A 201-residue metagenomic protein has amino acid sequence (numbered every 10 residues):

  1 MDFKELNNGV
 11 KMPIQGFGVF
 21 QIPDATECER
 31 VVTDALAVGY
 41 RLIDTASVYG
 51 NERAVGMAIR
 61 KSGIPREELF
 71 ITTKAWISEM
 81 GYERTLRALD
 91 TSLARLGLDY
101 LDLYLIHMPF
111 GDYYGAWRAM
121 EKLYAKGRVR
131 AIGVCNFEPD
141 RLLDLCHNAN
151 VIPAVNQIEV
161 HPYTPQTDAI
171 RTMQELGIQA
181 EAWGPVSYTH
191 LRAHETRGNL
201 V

Functional and structural regions predicted by a protein language model:
M1-L69, S187-Y188: N-terminal binding-site loop/beta-alpha segment at the start of enzyme catalytic domains that lines or forms
F17, I43, V55, I71 (+4 more regions): Conserved, mostly hydrophobic/aromatic
V19, T45, T73-A75, I106-M108 (+1 more regions): Short glycine-centered, acidic/aromatic-flanked micro-motifs in structured strand/loop junctions that mark active-site
P23, M80-D168, E175-E181: Glycine/proline-rich, positively charged, aromatic-decorated active-site loop/lid region on the catalytic face
A35, M173-Q174: A generic structural signal for well-ordered alpha-helical segments
T72-K74, A182-W183: Generic beta-sheet signal
T189-T196: Conserved small/polar residues in nucleotide/adenosyl-binding loops
